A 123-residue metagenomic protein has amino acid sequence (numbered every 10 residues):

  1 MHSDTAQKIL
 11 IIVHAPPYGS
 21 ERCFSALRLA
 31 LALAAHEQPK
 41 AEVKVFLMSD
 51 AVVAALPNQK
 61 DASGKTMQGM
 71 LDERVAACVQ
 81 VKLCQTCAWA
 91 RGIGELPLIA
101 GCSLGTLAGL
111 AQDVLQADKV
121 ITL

Functional and structural regions predicted by a protein language model:
A6, C78, A117-D118: Short, well-ordered alpha-helix to beta-strand connector turns
L10, K44-F46, K82: A structural signal for isolated positions on well-ordered beta-strands in alpha/beta enzyme cores
L10-A26, A54-D61: Short, glycine-rich nucleotide/cofactor-binding loops
C23-A41, V45: Histidine-anchored nucleotide/phosphate-binding helix
S49-V52, T86-A88: Short beta-alpha junction loops
V52-L56, R91-G92: Short, solvent-exposed loop/turn segments at secondary-structure junctions
D61-A90: A glycine-rich helix N-cap at a beta->alpha junction
R91-I93, P97-L123: C-terminal structural segments of small proteins and small subunits
